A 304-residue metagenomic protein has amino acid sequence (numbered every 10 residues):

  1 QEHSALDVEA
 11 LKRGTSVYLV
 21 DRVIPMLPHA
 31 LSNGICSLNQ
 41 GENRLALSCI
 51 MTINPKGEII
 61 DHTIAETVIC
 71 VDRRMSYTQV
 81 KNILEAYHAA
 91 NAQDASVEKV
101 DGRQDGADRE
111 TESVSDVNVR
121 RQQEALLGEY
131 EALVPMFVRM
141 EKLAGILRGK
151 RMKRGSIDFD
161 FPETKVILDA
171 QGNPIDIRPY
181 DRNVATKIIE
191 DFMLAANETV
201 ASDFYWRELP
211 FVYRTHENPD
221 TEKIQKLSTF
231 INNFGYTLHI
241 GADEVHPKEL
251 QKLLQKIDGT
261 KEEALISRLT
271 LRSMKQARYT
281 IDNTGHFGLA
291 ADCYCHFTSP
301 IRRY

Functional and structural regions predicted by a protein language model:
Q1-Y304: Conserved, carboxylate-rich catalytic/transport cores that coordinate ions
